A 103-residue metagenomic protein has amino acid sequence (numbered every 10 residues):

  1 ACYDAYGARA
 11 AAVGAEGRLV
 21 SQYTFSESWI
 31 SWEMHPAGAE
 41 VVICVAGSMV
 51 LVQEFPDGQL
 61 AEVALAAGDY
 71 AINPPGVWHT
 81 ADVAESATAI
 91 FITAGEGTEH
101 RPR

Functional and structural regions predicted by a protein language model:
A1-W32: A short, N-terminal "cap"/entry segment at the start of jelly-roll beta-barrel domains of the cupin/DSBH fold
A15-R18, F25-S28, A46-V50, D57 (+1 more regions): Short, charged/polar surface micro-motifs in flexible loops or helix N-caps
G17, G38-V41, S86-A87: Short, surface-exposed beta-edge/turn micro-motifs
W29-P36, Q53-E54, E62-V63, D82-V83: Short histidine-centered beta-strand/loop micro-motifs that create catalytic or ligand/metal-coordination sites
P36-L51, F55, I92: Short, conserved beta-strand element in jelly-roll/cupin
S48-V50, D69, T88: Structural motif
F55-P75: Short acidic-glycine-tyrosine-enriched beta hairpin
T80-R103: Double-stranded beta-helix
